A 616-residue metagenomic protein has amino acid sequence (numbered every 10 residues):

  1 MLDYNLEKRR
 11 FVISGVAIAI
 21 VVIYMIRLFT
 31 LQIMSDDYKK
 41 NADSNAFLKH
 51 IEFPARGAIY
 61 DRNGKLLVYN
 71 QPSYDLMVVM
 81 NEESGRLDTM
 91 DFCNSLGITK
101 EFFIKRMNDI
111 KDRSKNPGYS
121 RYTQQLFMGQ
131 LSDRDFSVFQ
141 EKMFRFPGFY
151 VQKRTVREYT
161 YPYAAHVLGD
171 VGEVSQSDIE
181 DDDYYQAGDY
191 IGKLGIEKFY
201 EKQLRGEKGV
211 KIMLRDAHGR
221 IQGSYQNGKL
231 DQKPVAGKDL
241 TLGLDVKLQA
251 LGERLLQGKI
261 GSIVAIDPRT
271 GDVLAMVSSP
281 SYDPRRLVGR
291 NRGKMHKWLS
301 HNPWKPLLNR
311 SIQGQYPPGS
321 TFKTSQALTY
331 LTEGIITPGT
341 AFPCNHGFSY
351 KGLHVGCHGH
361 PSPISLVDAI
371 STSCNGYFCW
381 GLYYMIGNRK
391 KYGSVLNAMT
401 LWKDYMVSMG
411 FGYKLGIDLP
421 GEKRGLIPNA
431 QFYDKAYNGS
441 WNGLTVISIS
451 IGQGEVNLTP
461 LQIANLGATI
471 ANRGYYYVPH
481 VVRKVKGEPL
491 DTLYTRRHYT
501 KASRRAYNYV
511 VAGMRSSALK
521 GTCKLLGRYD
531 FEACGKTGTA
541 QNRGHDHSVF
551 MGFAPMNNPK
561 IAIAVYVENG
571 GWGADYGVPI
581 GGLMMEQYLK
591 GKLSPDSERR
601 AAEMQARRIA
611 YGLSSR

Functional and structural regions predicted by a protein language model:
M1-G293, Q315, A398-S408, S450 (+3 more regions): Periplasmic/cell-envelope proteins involved in peptidoglycan metabolism and beta-lactam response
V68, D216-I221, Y225-D231, R269-T321 (+2 more regions): Beta-lactam-recognizing serine transpeptidase/beta-lactamase-like catalytic domain environment
